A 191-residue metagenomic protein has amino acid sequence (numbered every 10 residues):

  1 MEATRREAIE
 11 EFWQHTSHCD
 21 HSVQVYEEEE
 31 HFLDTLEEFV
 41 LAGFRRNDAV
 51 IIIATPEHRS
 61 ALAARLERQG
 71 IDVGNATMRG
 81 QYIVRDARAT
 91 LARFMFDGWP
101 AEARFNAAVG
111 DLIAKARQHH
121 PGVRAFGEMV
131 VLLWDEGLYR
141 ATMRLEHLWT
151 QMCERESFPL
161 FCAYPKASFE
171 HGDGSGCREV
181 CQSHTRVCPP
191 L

Functional and structural regions predicted by a protein language model:
M1-L191: Non-catalytic regulatory/interaction regions at protein termini and inter-domain linkers
